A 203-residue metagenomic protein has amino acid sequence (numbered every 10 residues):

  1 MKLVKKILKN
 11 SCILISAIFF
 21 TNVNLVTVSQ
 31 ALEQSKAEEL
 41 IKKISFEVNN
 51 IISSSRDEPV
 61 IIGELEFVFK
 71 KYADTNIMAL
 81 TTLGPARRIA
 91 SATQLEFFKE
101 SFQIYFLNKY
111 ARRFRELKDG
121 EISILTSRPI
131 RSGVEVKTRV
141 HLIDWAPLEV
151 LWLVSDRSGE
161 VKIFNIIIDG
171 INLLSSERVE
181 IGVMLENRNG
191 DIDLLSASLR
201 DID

Functional and structural regions predicted by a protein language model:
L3-I15: Bacterial N-terminal signal peptides that target proteins for export
I18-V28: C-terminal segment of classical bacterial N-terminal signal peptides
V26-K36, H141: Short, low-structural-confidence N-terminal segments
L32, N50, S54-V60, I89-T93 (+5 more regions): Surface-exposed, polar/charged faces of alpha-helical domains in mature secreted/periplasmic/lumenal proteins
E33-Y110: Early exported N-terminus immediately downstream of N-terminal targeting peptides
N108-L148, S198, I202-D203: Surface-exposed, charged secondary-structure patches
P147-S175: Short beta-strand edge/turn micro-motifs at domain boundaries
N165-D203: Low-complexity, intrinsically disordered terminal/linker segments enriched in charged and Gly/Pro repeats
